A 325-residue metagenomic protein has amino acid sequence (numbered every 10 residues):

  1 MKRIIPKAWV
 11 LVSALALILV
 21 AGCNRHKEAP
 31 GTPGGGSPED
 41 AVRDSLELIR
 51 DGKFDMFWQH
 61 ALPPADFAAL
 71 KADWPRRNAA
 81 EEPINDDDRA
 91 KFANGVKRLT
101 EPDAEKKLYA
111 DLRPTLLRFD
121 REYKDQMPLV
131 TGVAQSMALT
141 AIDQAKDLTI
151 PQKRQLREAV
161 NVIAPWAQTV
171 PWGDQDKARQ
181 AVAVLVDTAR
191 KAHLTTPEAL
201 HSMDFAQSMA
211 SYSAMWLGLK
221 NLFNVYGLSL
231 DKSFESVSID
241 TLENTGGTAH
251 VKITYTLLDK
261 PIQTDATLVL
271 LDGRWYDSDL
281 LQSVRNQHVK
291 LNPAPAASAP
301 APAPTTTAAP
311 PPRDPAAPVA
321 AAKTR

Functional and structural regions predicted by a protein language model:
K2-L11: Bacterial N-terminal signal peptides that target proteins for export
L19-G22: C-terminal motif of bacterial Sec signal peptides marking the signal peptidase cleavage site
N24-G31: Bacterial lipoprotein signal-peptidase II cleavage site
G36-G52, F57: Short, aromatic-enriched amphipathic alpha-helices that serve as compact interaction elements
K53-A65, K191, T195-S202: Short, well-ordered alpha-helical segments enriched in acidic and aromatic residues
E101-L200, P261-N292: Short beta-strand edge/turn micro-motifs at domain boundaries
H250-L257: Short beta-strand segments that buttress and anchor functional surface loops
T306-R325: Long, low-complexity, intrinsically disordered segments
